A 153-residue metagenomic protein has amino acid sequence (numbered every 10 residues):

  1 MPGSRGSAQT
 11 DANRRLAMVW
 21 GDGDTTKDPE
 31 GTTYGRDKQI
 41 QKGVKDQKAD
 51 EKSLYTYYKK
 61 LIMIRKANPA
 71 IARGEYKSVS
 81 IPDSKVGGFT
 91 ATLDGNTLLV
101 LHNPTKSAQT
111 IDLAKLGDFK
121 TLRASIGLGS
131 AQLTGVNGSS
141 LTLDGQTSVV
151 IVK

Functional and structural regions predicted by a protein language model:
M1-L98, P104-T110: Loop/helix patches that line or flank the sugar-binding groove of alpha-linked glycan CAZymes
G21, P82, T92, A114 (+3 more regions): A structural detector for beta-sheet-dominated domains
G74-Y76, L122, V136: Generic beta-strand hydrophobic packing signal
L99-H102, R123-S125, I151: Conserved active-site loop/cleft motifs that coordinate metal ions or position small ligands
H102-T105, L116, Q146: Short, loop-centered acidic/histidine patches that primarily coordinate divalent metals
A108-L128: Beta-strand-rich binding/interaction modules
T134-K153: C-terminal beta-strand-rich structural cap/linker in extracellular carbohydrate-active enzymes
